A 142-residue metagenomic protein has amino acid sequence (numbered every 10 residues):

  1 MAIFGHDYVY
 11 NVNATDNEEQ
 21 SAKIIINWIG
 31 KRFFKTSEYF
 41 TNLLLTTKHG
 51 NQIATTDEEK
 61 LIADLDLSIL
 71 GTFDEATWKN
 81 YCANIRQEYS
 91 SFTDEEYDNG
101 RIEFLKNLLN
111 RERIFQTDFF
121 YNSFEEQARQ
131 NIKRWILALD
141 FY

Functional and structural regions predicted by a protein language model:
M1-V12, S21, T41-K48: His-Asp-centered metal-binding catalytic motifs of divalent-metal-dependent phosphohydrolases/nucleases
G5, R32, H49-Y142: Divalent metal-dependent phosphate-bond-processing catalytic cores, especially two-metal-ion Mg2+/Mn2+ enzymes that act
Y10-N11, N27, K31, G50: Amphipathic alpha-helical interaction surfaces
T15-D16, E75: Hydrophobic alpha-helical membrane-insertion segments
N17-R32: An active-site-proximal "capping" alpha-helix that borders the catalytic cofactor pocket
Q20, Y39, K60: Amphipathic alpha-helical recognition patches that constitute DNA-binding helices
R32-E38: P-loop NTPase signaling cores
